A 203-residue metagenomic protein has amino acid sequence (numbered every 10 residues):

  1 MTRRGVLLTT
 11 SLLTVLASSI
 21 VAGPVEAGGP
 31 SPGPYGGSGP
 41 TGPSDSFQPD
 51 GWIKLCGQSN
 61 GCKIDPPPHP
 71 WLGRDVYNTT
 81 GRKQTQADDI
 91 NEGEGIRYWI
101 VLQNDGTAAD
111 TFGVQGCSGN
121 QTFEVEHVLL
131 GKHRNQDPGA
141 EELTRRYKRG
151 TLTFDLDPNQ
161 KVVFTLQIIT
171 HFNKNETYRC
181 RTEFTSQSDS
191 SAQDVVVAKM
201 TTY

Functional and structural regions predicted by a protein language model:
T2-E26: Secretory targeting and sorting signals
G28-T107, R149, T153: Beta-sheet-dominated interaction scaffolds and their linkers
E92-W99, V162, N175-R181: Short, solvent-exposed loop/turn segments enriched in Ser/Thr/Gly
I96-Y98, F154-I168: Short Pro-Gly-centered flexible turn/kink motifs
N104-A108, F172, S188: Short, acidic/polar linear motifs in exposed loop/turn regions
G106-F123: Short acidic, flexible loop segments centered on an aromatic residue
Q121-T151: Short beta-strand and strand-turn-strand segments in soluble, beta-rich domains
I169-N175: Short, surface-exposed loop/turn segments at beta-strand-coil junctions that are enriched for proline with nearby
